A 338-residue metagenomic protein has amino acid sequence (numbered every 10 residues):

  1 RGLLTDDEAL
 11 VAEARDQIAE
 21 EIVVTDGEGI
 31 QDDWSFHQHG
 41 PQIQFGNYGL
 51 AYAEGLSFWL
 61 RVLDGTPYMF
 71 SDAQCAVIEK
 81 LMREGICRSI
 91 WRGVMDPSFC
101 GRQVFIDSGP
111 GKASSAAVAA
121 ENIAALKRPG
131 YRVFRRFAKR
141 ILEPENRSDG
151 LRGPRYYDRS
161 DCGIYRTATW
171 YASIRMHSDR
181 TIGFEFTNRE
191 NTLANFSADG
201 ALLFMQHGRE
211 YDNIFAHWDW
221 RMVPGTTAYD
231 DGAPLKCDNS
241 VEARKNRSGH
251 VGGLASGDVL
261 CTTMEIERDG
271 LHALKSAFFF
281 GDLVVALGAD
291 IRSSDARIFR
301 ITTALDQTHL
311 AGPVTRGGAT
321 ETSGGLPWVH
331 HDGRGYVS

Functional and structural regions predicted by a protein language model:
T5-E13, Q44-G55, A73, V77: Residues within HEAT/ARM-like alpha-solenoid scaffolds
A9-H39, V77-V94, L142: Long, well-ordered core segments of solenoidal/helical folds
D33-S35, Q44-N47, A304: Residue-level preference for alpha-helix termini and adjacent loops
H39-I43, D64: Alpha-helical transmembrane segments
Y52, S57-S338: Extended polysaccharide-engagement surfaces of secreted carbohydrate-active enzymes
